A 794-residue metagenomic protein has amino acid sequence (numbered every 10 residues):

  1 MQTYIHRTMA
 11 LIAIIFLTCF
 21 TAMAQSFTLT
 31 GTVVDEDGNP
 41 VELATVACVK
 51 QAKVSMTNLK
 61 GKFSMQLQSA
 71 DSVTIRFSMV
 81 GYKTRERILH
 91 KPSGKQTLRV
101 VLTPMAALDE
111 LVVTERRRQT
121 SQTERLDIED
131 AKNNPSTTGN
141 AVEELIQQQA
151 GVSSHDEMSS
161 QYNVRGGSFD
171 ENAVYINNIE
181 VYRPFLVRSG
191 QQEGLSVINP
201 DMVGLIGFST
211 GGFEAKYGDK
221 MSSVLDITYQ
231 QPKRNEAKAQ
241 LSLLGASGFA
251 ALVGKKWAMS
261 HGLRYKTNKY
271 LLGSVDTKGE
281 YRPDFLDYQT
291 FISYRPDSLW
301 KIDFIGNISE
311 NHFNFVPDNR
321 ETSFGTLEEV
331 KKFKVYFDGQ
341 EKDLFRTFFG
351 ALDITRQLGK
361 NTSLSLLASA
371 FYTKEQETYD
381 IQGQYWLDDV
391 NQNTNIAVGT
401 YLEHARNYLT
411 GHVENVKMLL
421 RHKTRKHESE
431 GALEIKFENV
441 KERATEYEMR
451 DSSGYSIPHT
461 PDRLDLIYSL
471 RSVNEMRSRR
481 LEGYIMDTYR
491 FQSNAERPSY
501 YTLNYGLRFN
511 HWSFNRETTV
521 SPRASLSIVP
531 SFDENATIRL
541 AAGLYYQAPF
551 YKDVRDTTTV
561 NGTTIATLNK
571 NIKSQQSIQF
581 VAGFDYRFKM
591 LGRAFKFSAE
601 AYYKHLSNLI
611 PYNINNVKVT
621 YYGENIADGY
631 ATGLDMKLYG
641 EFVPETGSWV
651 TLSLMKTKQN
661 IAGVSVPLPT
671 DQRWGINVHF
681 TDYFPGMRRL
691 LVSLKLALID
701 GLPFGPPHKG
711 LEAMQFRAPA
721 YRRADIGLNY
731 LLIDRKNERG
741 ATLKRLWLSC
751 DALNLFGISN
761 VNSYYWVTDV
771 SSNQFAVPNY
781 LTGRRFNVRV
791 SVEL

Functional and structural regions predicted by a protein language model:
V34-D37, A44-V49, R76-K83, P92-P135 (+3 more regions): Short, acidic, small-residue-rich periplasmic hinge/interaction motif at the N-terminus of Gram-negative outer-membrane
A52-K62: Short, acidic Ser/Thr/Gly-rich low-complexity loop/linker segments typical of extracellular and cell-surface proteins
K83, H90, Q96, R118-F213 (+2 more regions): Periplasmic N-terminal accessory/gating domains of Gram-negative outer-membrane beta-barrel systems
R295-N311, Q340-N515, A601, W649: Face-selective signature of the C-terminal outer-membrane beta-barrel domain
D318-N319, S323, S531-F580, A601-Y621 (+2 more regions): Surface-exposed extracellular loop regions of Gram-negative outer-membrane beta-barrel proteins, predominantly
S363-S369, N571-N625, Y630, L748-L753 (+1 more regions): Membrane-embedded beta-barrel scaffold of Gram-negative outer-membrane proteins
S493-R497, Y602-H605, Y622-G705: Gram-negative outer-membrane beta-barrel transporters
S648, L698-P707, Y730-L794: C-terminal beta-signal and adjacent terminal beta-strands/loops of Gram-negative outer-membrane beta-barrel proteins
